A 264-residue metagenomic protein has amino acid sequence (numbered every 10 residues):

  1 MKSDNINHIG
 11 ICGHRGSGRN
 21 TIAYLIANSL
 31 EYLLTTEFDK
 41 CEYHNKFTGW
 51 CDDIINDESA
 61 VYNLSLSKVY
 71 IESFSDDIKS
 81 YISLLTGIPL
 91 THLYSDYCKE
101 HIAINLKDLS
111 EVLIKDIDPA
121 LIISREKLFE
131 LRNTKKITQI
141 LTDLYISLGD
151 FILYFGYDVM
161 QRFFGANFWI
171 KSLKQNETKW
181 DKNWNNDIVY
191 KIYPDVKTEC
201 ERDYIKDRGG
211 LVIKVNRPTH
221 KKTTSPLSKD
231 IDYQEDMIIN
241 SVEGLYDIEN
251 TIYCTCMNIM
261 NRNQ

Functional and structural regions predicted by a protein language model:
M1-I6: Phosphate-binding P-loop
H8-G10, I188-I192: Residue-level preference for the first positions of well-ordered beta-strands
G10-R15, Y24, Y43, N167 (+3 more regions): Small-molecule kinase domains that catalyze NTP-dependent phosphoryl transfer to phosphate-bearing small molecules
N20: Walker A/P-loop
I26, L30, L34, T86: Active-site catalytic pocket residues across diverse enzymes, especially alpha/beta-hydrolases
D39-I188: ATP-dependent small-molecule kinase phosphotransfer cores that center on conserved nucleotide phosphate-binding segments
V69, K191, G209-I213: Hydrophobic anchor at the start of a short beta-strand that flanks the dinucleotide cofactor-binding loop
S75, Y193, I248: Residue-level signal for inorganic ion chemistry
